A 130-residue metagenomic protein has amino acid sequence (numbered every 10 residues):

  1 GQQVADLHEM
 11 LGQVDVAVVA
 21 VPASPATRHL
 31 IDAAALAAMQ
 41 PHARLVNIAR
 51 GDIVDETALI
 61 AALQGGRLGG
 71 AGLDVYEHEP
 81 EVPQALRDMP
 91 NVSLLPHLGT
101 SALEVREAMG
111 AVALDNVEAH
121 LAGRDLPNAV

Functional and structural regions predicted by a protein language model:
G1-A85: Rossmann-like adenosine-cofactor binding region
E79-V130: C-terminal helix-to-coil terminal segments
